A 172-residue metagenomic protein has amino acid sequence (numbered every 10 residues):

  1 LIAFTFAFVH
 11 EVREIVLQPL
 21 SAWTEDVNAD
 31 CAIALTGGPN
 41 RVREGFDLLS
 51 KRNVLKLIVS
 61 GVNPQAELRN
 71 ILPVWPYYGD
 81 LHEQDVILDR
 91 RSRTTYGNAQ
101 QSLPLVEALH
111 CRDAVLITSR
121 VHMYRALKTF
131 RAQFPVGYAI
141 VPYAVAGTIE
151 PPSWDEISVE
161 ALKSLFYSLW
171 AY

Functional and structural regions predicted by a protein language model:
F4-I157: A structural signal for short, hydrophobic/glycine-enriched beta-strand patches
S153-Y172: A transmembrane-helix-recognition feature enriched in membrane-embedded lipid enzymes and envelope glyco-/phospholipid
